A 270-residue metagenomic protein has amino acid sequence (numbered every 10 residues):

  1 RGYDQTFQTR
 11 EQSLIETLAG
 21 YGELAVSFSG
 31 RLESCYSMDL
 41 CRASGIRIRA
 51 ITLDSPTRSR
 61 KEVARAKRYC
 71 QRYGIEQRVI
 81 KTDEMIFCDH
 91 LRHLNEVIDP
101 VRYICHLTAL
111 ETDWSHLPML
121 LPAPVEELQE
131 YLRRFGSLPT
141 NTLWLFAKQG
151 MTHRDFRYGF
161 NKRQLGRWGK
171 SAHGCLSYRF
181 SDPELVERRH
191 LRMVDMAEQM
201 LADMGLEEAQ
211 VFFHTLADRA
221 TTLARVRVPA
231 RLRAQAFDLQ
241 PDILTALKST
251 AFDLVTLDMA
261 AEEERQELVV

Functional and structural regions predicted by a protein language model:
R1-K162, D203, A224, L239-D253 (+2 more regions): ATP-dependent adenylation/nucleotidyltransferase module used to activate substrates
R49, A217-A230: Short, aliphatic-rich beta-strand segments
E84-F87, D182, R231-L232: A short, flexible beta-alpha/helix-coil linker loop
P118, F212, R227: Auxiliary alpha/beta "docking" domains used to position bulky ligands
P124, H214-L216, P229-R231, A260: Active-site beta-loop-alpha junctions enriched in small/polar residues
A147, M151, R157-T221, M259: Mid-to-C-terminal catalytic subdomains of enzymes that bind/position adenosyl phosphate moieties or nucleic-acid
E184-L191, A234, E267-V270: Short glycine/threonine-rich loop-to-helix capping motif typified by GTGT followed within a few residues by an Asp-Pro
L232-L239: Short, conserved charged micro-motifs
